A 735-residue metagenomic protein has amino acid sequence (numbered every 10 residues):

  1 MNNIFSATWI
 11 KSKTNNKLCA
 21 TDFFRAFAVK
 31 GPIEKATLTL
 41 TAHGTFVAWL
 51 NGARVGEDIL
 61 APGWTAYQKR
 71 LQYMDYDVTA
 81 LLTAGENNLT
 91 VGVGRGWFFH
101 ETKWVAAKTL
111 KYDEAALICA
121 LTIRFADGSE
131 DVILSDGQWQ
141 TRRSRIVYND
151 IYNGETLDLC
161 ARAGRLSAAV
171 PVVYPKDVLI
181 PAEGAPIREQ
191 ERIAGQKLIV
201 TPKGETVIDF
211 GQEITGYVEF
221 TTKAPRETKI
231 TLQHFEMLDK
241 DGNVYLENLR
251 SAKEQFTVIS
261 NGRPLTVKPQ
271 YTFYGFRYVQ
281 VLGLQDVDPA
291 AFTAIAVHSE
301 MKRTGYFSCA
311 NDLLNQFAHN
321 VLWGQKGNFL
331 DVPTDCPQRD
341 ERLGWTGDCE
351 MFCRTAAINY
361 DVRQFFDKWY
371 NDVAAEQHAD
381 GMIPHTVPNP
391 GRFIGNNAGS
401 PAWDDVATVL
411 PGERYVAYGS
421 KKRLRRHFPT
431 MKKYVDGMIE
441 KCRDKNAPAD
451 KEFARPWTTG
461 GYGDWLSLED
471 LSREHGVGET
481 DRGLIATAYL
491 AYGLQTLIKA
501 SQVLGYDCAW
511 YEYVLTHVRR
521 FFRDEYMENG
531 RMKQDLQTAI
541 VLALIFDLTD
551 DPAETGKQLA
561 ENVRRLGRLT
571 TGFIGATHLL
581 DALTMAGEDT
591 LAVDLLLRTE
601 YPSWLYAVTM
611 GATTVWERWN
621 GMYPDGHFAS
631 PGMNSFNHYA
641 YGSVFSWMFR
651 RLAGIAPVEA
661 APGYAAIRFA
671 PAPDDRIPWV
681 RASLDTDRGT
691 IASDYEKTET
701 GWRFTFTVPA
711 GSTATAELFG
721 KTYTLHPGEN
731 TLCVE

Functional and structural regions predicted by a protein language model:
M1-R339, G347-D348, Q364-D367, D380 (+4 more regions): Extracellular/oxidizing-compartment recognition motifs
T37-L40, Y217-E236, Y271, L282 (+5 more regions): Alpha-helical support elements that line or immediately flank enzyme active sites and cofactor-binding pockets
T45, D136, R142-R143, D288-N320 (+7 more regions): Active-site acid/base region of carbohydrate-active enzymes
F46, V55-E57, P62, V373 (+5 more regions): Active/binding-pocket-proximal capping segment
L89, L157-D158, D340-E341, M351 (+6 more regions): C-terminal capping/lid segments that line or modulate ligand- or cofactor-binding pockets
T109, D113-T122, D131-S167, P171 (+5 more regions): Non-catalytic C-terminal accessory modules of carbohydrate-active enzymes
Y415, A491, L497-I498, L515: Heptad-repeat amphipathic alpha-helical coiled-coil interaction surface used for oligomerization/assembly
